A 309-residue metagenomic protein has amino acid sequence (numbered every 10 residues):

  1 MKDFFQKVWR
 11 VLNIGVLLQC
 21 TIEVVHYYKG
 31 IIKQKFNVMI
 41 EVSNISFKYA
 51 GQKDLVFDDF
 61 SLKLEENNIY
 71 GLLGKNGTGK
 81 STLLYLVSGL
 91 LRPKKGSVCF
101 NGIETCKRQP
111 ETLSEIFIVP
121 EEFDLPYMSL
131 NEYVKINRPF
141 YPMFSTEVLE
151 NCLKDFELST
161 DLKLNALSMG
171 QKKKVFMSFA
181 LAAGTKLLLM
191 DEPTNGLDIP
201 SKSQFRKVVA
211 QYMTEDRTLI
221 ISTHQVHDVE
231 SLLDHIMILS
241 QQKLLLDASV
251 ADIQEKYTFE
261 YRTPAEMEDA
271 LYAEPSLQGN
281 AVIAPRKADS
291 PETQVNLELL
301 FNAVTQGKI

Functional and structural regions predicted by a protein language model:
Y28, I32-D59, E66: A short, flexible loop at the N-terminus of ABC-type nucleotide-binding domains that lies
Y70-K75: The feature captures the beta-strand-to-loop junction immediately N-terminal to the Walker
S88: Helix-to-loop junction immediately C-terminal to a conserved catalytic motif
G96-K107, E111-T112: Conserved ABC transporter NBD signature motif
I118-V175: ABC-family P-loop ATPase nucleotide-binding domains
L188-E192, L197: Catalytic Walker B motif of ABC-type/P-loop ATPase nucleotide-binding domains
